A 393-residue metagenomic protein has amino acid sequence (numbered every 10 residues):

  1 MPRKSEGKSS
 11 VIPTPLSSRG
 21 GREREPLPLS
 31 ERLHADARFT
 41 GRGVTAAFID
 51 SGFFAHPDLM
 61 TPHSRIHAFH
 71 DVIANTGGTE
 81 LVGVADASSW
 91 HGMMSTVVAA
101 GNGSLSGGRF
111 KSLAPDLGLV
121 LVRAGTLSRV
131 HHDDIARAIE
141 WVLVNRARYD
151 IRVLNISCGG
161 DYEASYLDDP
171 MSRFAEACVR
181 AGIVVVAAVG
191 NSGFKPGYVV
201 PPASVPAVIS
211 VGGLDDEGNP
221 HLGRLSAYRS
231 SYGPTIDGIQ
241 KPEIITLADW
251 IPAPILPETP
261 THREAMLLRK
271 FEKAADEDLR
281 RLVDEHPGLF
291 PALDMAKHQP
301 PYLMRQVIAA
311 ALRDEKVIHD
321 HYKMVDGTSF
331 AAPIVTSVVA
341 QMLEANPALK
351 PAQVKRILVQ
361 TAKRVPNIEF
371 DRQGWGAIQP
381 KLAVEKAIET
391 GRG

Functional and structural regions predicted by a protein language model:
R3-F48, D58, T76-W90, R224-G233 (+1 more regions): N-terminal domain-start motif of subtilase-like serine proteases
E23, I151-N155, Q306-F330, E344-G393: C-terminal subdomain of the subtilisin-like protease fold in secreted/lumenal serine endopeptidases
L33-H70, G77-D133, D150-R152, R180 (+5 more regions): Subtilisin-like serine protease catalytic core
D50, H67-H70, V205-T336: Extracellular S/T/G-rich loop segment that most often corresponds to the catalytic His/Ser-adjacent loop
G52-F54, I73-A74, L105, T126-S128 (+4 more regions): Solvent-exposed loop/turn segments at secondary-structure junctions within structured extracellular/periplasmic domains
S95-A99, A138, V142, V335-M342 (+1 more regions): Buried hydrophobic packing segments
A100-S104, E140-A147, E176, R180 (+4 more regions): Sec-exported extracytoplasmic/periplasmic mature domains
A124-A207, I236-I239, K316-A332, D371: Substrate-binding/access-modulating region of protease and related hydrolase catalytic domains
